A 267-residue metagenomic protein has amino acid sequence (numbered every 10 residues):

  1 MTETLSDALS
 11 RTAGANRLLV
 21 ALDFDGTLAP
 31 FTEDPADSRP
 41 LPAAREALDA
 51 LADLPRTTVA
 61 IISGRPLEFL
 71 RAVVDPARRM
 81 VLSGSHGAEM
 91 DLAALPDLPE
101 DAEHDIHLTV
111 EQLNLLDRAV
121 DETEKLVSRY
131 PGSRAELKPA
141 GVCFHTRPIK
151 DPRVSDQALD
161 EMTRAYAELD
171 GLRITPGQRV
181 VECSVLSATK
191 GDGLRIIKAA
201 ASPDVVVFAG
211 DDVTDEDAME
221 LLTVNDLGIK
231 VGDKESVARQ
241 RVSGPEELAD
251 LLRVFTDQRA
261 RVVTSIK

Functional and structural regions predicted by a protein language model:
M1-F24, L28-T32, D75, D257-K267: Non-catalytic pre-domain segments flanking phosphatase-related domains
T2, A15, E103, L186 (+1 more regions): Mg2+-dependent phosphoryl-transfer enzymes with acidic/Ser/Thr/Gly-rich catalytic loops
L18-V20, R79-M80, V206: The start of beta-strands in P-loop NTPase/AAA+ ATPase cores
R39-L137: Active-site phosphate-binding/coordination module
R65-S85, K150, V154-G171: Substrate-recognition/cap helix-loop segment adjacent to the acidic, metal-dependent catalytic center of Asp-based
S85, A93-I106, T175-P203: Substrate-recognition "cap/lid" segment bordering the active-site pocket of phosphatases
G141, M162-V181: Histidine/lysine/aspartate-rich catalytic loop segments that bind and position anionic ligands
V142-K150: Short, hydrophobic beta-strand segments
